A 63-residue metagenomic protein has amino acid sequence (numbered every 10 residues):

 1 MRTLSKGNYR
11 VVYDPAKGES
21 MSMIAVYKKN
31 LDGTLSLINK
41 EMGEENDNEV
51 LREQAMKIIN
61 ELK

Functional and structural regions predicted by a protein language model:
M1-K63: RNase H-like, metal-dependent nuclease domains and their acidic two-metal-ion catalytic environment used
